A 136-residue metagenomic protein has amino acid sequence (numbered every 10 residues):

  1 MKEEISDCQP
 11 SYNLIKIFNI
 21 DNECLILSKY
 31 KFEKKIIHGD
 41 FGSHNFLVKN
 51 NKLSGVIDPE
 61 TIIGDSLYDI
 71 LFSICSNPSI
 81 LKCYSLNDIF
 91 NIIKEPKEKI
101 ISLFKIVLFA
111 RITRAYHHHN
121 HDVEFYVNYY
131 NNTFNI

Functional and structural regions predicted by a protein language model:
M1, D21-C24, Y30-F41, S54 (+3 more regions): Structured catalytic cores of enzymes that bind and process phosphorylated ligands/cofactors
M1-G39, K49, N132-F134: An alpha-helical support segment within catalytic cores of ATP-dependent transferases
D7-N19, E60-T61, L81-Y84, D122-Y130: Short, Lys/Arg-enriched charge-dense amphipathic segments
I36, V48-K94: Active-site Asp-x-Gly
H44-N45: Conserved protein-kinase catalytic-loop position immediately C-terminal to the HRD catalytic Asp
F72-P78, C83-I136: Helix-rich C-terminal or lid/interface subdomains of diverse kinases
